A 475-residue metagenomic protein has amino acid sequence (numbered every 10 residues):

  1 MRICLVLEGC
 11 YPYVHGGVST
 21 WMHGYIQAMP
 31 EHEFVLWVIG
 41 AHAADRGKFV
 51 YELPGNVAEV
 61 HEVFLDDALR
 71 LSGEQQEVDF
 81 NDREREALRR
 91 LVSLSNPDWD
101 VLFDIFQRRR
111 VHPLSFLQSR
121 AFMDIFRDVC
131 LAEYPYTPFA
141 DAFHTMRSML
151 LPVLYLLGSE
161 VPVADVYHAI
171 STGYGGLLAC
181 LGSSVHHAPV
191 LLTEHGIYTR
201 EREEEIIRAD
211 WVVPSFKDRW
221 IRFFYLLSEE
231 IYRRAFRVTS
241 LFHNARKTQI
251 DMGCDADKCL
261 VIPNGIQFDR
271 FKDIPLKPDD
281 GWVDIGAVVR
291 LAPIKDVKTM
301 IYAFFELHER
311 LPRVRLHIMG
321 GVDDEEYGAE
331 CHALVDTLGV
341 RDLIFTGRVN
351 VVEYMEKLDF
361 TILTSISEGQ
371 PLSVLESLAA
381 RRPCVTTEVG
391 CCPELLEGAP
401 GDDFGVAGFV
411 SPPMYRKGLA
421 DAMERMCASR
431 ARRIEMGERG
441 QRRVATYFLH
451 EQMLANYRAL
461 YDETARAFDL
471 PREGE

Functional and structural regions predicted by a protein language model:
M1-F126, C130, D462, F468-E475: N-terminal subdomain of nucleotide-sugar transferases
S183, G418, R425, R432-Y447 (+1 more regions): A short, well-ordered alpha-helix in the C-terminal region of glycosyltransferases
N244, G265: Carbohydrate-associated surface elements
P275-E306, H317: Conserved donor-binding/catalytic core segment of Leloir-type glycosyltransferases
H317, G328-R348: Nucleotide-activated donor-binding/catalytic signature segment of Leloir-type glycosyltransferases, i.e., the conserved
I366: Aromatic "clamp/platform" in nucleotide-sugar-dependent glycosyltransferases that forms part of the donor/acceptor
P383-T386, G390-E397: Short hydrophobic beta-strand element within catalytic cores of glycosyltransferases and related nucleotide-activated
P393-E424, R432: Change "using UDP/GDP/dTDP sugars" to "using nucleotide sugars
